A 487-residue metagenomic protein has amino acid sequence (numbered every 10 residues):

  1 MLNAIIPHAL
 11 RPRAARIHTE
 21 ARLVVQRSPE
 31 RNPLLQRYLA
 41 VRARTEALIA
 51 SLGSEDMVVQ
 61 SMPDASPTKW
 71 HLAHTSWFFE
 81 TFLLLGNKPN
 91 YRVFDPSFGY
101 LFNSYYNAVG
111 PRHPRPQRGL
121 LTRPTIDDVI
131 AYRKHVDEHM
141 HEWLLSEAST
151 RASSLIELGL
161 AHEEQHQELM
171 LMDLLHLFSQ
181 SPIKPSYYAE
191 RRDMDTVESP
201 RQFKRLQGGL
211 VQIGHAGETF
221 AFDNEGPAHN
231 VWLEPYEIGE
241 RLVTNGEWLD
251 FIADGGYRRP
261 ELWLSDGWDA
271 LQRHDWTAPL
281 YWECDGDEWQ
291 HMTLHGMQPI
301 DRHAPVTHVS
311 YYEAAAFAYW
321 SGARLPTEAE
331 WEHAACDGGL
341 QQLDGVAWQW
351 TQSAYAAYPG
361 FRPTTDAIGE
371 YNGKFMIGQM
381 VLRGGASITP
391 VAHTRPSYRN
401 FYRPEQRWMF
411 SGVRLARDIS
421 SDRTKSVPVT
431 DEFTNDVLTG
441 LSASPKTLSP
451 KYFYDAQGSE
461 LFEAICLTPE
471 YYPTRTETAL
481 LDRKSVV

Functional and structural regions predicted by a protein language model:
L2-P7, P12, E55-P111, L145-R192 (+7 more regions): Short, contiguous alpha-helical
I6-M57: N-terminal regions that are enriched for targeting/export leaders and immediately downstream pro/stem segments
A21-R27, H113-R123, S146-E147, G226-W232 (+2 more regions): Short glycine/proline-rich turn/loop motifs
E80, G86-R118, D128, Y132-E147 (+1 more regions): Active-site microenvironments of metalloenzymes and redox enzymes
G226-H229, A253-W276, G338, L343-D422: Surface-exposed recognition segments
R423-Y452, G458-E460: N-terminal auxiliary segments of SAM/dcSAM-dependent transferases
Y452-A456, L467-R483: Conserved SAM-binding loop and adjacent beta-strand
V486-V487: Conserved small/polar residues in nucleotide/adenosyl-binding loops
